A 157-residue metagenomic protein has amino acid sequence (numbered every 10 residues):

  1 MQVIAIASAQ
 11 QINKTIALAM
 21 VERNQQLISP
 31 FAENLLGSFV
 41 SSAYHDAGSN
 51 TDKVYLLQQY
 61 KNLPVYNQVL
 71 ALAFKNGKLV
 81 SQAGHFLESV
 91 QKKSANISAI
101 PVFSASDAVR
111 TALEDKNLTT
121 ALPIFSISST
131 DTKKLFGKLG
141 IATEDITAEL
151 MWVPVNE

Functional and structural regions predicted by a protein language model:
V3-E157: Segments that shape or occlude catalytic/ligand-binding pockets
